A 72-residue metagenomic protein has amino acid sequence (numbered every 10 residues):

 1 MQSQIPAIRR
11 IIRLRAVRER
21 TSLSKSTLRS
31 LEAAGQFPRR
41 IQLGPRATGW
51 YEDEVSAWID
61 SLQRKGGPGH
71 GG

Functional and structural regions predicted by a protein language model:
M1-A33, D53-R64: Polyanion-binding surface elements
A34-I41: Short, solvent-exposed alpha-helical "recognition" segments
I41-A47: Short Lys/Arg-enriched helix C-cap and helix-to-coil transition segments that create basic nucleic-acid-contact patches
W50: Exposed, tryptophan/tyrosine-rich binding patches on extracellular proteins that engage cell-surface glycans
G66-G72: C-terminal secondary-structure termini that scaffold catalytic or DNA-interacting sites
